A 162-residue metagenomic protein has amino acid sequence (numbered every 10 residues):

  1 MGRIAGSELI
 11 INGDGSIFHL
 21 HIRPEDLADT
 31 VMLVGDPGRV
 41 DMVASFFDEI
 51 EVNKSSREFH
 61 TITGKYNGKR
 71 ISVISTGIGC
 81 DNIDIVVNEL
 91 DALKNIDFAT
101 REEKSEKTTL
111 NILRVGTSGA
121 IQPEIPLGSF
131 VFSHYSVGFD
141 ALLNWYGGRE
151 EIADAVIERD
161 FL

Functional and structural regions predicted by a protein language model:
G2-L162: Metabolite-binding pocket within alpha/beta catalytic cores that recognizes anionic/polar moieties
